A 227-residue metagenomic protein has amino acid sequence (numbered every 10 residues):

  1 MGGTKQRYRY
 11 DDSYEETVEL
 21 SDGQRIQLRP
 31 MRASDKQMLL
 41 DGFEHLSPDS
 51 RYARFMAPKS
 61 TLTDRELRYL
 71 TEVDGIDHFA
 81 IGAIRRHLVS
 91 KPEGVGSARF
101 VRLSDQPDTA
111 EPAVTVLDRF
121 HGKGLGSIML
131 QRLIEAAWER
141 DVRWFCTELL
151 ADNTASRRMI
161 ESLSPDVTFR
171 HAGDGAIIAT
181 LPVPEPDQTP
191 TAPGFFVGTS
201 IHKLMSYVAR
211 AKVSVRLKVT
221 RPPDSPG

Functional and structural regions predicted by a protein language model:
M1-G227: Long, contiguous binding/interaction regions
